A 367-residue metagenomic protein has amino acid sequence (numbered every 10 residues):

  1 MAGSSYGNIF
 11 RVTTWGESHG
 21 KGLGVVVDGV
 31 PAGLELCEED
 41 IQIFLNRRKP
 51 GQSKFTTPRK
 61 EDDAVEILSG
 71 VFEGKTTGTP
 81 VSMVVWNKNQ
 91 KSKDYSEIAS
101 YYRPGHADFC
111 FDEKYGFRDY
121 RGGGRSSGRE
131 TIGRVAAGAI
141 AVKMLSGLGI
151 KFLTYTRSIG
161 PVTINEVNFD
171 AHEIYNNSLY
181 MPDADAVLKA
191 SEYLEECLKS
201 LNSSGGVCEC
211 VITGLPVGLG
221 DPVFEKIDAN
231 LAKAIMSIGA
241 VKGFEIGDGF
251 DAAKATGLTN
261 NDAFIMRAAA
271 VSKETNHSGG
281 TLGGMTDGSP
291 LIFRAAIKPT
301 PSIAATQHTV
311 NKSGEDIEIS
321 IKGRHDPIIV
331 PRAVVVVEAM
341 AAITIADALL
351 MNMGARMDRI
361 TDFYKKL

Functional and structural regions predicted by a protein language model:
M1-R59: N-terminal, positively charged regions that mediate nucleic acid binding
R11, S302-L367: Internal helix-turn-beta structural module
R11-T14, D119-E130, V217-D221, N276-T281 (+1 more regions): A short glycine/serine-rich beta->alpha loop
W15-K21, L201-S204, C208-D316: Glycine-rich anion/phosphate-binding loop at the beta-strand->alpha-helix junction
K21-G33, G128-I150, E225, A229-K233 (+3 more regions): Alpha-helical support elements that line or immediately flank enzyme active sites and cofactor-binding pockets
F44-P104, D108: Glycine-rich, N-terminal phosphate-binding loop and its surrounding beta-alpha-beta segment
A99-G124, Q307-P327: Short acidic, glycine/tyrosine-flanked loop/strand segments centered on an H-E-D-like triad
E113-V223: Glycine-rich, mobile lid/loop segments that gate access to catalytic sites or pores
